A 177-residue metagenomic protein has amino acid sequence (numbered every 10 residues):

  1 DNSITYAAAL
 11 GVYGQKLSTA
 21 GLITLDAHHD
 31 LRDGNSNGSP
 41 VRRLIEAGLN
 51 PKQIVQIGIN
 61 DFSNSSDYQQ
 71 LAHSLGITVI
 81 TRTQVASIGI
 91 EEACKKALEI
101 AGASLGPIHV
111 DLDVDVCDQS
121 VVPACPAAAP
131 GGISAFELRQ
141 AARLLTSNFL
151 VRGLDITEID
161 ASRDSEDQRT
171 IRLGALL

Functional and structural regions predicted by a protein language model:
D1-L177: Conserved alpha-helical scaffold segments that buttress catalytic/binding sites
